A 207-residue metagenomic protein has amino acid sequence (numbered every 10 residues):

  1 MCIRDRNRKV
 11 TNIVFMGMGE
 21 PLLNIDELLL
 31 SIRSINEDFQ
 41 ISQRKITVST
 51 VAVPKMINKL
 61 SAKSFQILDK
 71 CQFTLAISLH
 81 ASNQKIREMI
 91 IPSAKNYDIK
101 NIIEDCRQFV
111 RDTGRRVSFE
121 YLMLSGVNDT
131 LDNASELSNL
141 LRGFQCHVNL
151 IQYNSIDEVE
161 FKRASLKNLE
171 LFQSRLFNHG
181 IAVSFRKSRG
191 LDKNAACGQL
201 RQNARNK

Functional and structural regions predicted by a protein language model:
M1-I3: Short, small-residue-biased leader/transition segments that mark boundaries at the very start of proteins
N7-R175, H179: Conserved AdoMet/S-adenosylmethionine-binding subsite of the radical SAM
T11-V14, R189, K193: Short, conserved alpha-helical segments within structured domains
A52, S188-R189: Short beta->alpha linker loops
L150, F185-K187: A structural preference for short, hydrophobic beta-strand core positions in alpha/beta folds
A182: C-terminal interaction modules of eukaryotic adaptor/scaffold proteins
G190-K207: Radical SAM enzyme core and accessory elements
